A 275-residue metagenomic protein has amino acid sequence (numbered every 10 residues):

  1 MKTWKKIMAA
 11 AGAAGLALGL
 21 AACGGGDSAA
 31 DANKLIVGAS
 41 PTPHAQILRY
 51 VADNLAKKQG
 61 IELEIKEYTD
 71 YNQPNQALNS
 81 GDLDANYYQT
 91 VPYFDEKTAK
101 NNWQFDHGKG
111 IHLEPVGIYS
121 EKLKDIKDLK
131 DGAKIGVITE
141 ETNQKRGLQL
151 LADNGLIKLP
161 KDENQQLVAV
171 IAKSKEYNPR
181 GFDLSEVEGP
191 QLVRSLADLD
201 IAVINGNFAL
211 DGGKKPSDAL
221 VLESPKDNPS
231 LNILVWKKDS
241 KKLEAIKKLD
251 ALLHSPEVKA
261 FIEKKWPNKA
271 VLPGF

Functional and structural regions predicted by a protein language model:
L18-A22: C-terminal motif of bacterial Sec signal peptides marking the signal peptidase cleavage site
G24-G26: Bacterial signal peptide processing site
A30-T42, I61-E67, K134-I135: Short, well-ordered beta-strand elements
T42-E64, Q73: Short, polar/charged alpha-helical segment
I65-Q76, Q165-R194: Short helix-initiation/N-cap motifs at beta->coil->alpha
G108-I157, K259: A conserved helix-loop-strand patch within extracytoplasmic ligand-binding domains of the periplasmic binding
P115-I126, S230-L243: A bilobed periplasmic-binding-protein/Venus flytrap-type ligand-binding module shared by bacterial periplasmic
N143-A152, L253-P273: Periplasmic-binding protein-like
